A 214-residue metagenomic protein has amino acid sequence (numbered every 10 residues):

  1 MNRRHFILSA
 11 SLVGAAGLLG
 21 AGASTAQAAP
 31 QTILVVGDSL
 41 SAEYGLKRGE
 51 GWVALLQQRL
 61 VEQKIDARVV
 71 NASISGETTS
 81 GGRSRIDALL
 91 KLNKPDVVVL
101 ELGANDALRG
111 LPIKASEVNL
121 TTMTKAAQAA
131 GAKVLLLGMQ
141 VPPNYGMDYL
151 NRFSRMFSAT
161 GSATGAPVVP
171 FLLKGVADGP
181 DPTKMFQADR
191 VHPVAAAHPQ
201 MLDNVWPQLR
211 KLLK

Functional and structural regions predicted by a protein language model:
M1-G14: N-terminal secretory signal peptides and thylakoid transit peptides that target proteins across membranes
F6, G37-D38, A196: Membrane-interface segments of envelope glycosyltransferases acting on lipid-linked substrates or membrane lipids
A10, Y44, L209-R210: Activation segment
G17-T25: C-terminal segment of classical bacterial N-terminal signal peptides
Q27-S75, R85-K94: Serine-esterase "nucleophile elbow" of acetyl-processing enzymes
A42, T78, P143: Flexible, glycine-rich phosphate/dinucleotide-binding loops and adjacent beta-alpha linkers at cofactor/substrate
G45, V70-T79, A107-L111, R190: Acidic/histidine-rich helix-loop elements that form or flank divalent-metal/phosphate-binding sites at the catalytic
L55-Q58, I65, R83-K214: Alpha-helical cap/lid subdomain in secreted, periplasmic, or secretory-pathway luminal O-acyl-processing enzymes
